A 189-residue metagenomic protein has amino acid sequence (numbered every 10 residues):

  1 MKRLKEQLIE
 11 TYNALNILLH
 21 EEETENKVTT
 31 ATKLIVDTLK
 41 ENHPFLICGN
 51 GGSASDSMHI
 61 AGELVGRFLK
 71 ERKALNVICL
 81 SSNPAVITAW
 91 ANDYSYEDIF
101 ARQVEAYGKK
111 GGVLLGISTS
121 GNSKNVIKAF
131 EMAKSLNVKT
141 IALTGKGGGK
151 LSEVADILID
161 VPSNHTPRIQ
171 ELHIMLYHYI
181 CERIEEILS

Functional and structural regions predicted by a protein language model:
M1-E23: Generic N-terminal amphipathic, Lys/Arg-enriched alpha-helix
Q7, A14, A31-L34, I60 (+2 more regions): A ubiquitous structural signal for well-ordered alpha-helices
A14, E41-N42, V154: Structured helix-beta-strand junction loops
H20-E41: A short, well-structured juxtamembrane/interface segment
I35, G49, L64: Conserved hydrophobic/aromatic pocket- or pore-lining residues that grip, position, or stack substrates in active sites
P44-C48: Short glycine-rich phosphate-binding loop at a beta-alpha junction
S53, M58-S189: Glycine-rich phosphate-binding loops that contact phosphosugars or nucleotide phosphates
